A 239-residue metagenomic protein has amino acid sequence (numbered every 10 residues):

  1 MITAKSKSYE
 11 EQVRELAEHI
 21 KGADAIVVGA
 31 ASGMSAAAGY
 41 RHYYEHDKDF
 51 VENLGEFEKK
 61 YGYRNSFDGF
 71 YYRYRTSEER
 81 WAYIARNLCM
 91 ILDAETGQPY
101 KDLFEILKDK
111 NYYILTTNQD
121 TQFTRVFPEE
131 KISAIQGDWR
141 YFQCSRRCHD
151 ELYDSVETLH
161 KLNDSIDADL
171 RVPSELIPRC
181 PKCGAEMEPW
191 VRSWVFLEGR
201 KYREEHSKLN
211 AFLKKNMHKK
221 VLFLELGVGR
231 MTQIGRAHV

Functional and structural regions predicted by a protein language model:
M1-H238: Conserved catalytic alpha/beta core of Sir2/sirtuin-type deacylases, generalized to analogous enzyme cores that bind
